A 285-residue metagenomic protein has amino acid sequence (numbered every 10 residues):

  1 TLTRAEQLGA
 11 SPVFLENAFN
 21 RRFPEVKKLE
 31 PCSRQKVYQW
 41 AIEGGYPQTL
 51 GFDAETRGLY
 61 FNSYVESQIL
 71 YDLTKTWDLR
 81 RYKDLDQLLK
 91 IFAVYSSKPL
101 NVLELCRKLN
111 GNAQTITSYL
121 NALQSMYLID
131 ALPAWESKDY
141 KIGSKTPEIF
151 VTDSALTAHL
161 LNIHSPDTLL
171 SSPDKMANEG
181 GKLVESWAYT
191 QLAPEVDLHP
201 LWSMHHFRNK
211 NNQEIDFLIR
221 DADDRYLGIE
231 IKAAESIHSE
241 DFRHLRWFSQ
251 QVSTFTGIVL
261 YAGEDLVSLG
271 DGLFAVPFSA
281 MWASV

Functional and structural regions predicted by a protein language model:
T1-V94, K98-P99: Interdomain motor-coupling "hinge/lid" segment immediately C-terminal to the ATP-binding subdomain of NTP-driven enzymes
I91-Y95, V102, Y119-S125: Membrane-embedded hairpin module used as a gating/binding unit in multi-pass transport and secretion proteins
L100-N101, E230: Short beta-strands and strand-loop turn motifs
E104-R107: A short acidic, leucine-rich amphipathic alpha-helix
T115: Residues in the helix-turn-helix
S118-A122, Y127-V285: A cross-kingdom feature that marks ATP-driven nucleic-acid transaction machinery
